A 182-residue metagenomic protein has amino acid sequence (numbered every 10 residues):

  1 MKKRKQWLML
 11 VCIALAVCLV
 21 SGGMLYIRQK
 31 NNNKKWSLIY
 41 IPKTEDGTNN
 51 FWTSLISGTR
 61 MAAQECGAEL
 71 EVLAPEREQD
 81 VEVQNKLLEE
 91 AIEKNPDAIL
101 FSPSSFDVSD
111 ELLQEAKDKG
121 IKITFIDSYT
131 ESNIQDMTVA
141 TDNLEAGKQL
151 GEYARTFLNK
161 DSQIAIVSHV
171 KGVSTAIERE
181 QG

Functional and structural regions predicted by a protein language model:
L10-G23: Hydrophobic membrane-insertion alpha-helices, especially the h-region of bacterial N-terminal signal peptides
Y26-L55, E65, V72, D136-M137 (+1 more regions): Short beta-strand segments enriched in small/hydrophobic residues
T44, L150-G182: An alpha-beta-alpha
N50-C66, A146-L150, S174-G182: Short, solvent-exposed amphipathic alpha-helices that sit in or adjacent to ligand/effector-binding or catalytic
L70-K94: Structural motif
V72-E76, S102, D127: Residue-level recognition of beta-strand->loop/alpha-helix junctions
I92-P103, K122-I126, I164-I166: Periplasmic-binding protein-like
V108-E145, Q163: Flexible loop/hinge segments that line or gate small-molecule binding clefts
